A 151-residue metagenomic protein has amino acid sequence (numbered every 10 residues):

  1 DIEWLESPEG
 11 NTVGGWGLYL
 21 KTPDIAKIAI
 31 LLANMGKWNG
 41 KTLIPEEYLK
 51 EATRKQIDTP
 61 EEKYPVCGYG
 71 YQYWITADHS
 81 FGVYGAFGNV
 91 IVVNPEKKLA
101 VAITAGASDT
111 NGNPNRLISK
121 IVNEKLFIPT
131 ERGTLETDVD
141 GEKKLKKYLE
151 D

Functional and structural regions predicted by a protein language model:
D1-G15: Active-site helix/loop module of the DD-peptidase/beta-lactamase fold, centered on the serine-lysine SxxK catalytic
I2-L5, L49-V101: Active-site Gly/Thr loop motif
G14-K37, N89-G106: Active-site-proximal alpha-helical segments within enzyme catalytic domains
K21-I25, P45-Y48, I118: Stable alpha-helical elements in mature extracytoplasmic
A26-A33, L49, T53, Q72 (+1 more regions): Non-transmembrane alpha-helical segments in soluble domains of secreted/periplasmic/extracellular proteins
G36-P45: Structural helix-adjacent loops and short alpha-helical linkers that scaffold large soluble proteins
G85-A86, I103-A105, N111-N115: Short conserved micro-motifs at the rims of enzyme active sites and ligand-binding pockets
N111-D151: Short, gly/Ser/Thr-rich active-site loops of penicillin-recognizing serine hydrolases
